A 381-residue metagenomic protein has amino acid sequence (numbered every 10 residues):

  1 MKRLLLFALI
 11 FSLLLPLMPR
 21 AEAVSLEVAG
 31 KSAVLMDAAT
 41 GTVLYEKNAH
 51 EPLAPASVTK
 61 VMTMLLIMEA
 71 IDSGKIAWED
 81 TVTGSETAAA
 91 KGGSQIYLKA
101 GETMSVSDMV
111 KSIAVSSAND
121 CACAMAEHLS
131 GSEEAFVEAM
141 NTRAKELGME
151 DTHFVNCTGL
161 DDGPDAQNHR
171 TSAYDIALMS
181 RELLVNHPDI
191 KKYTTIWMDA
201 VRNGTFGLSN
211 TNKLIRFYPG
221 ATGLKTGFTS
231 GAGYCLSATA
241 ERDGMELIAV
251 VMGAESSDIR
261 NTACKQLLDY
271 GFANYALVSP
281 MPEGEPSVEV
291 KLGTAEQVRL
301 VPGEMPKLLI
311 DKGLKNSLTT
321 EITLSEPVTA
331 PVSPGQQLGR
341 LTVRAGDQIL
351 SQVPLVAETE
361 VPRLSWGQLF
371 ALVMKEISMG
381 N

Functional and structural regions predicted by a protein language model:
M1-F7: Bacterial N-terminal signal peptides that target proteins for export
F7-P16: Bacterial N-terminal signal peptides
A8, T42-V43, E51-A54, M62 (+14 more regions): A broad, structure-centric signal for solvent-exposed, well-ordered loop/edge residues that line or flank functional
P16-S180, L184-H187: Active-site-adjacent loops and short helices of periplasmic peptidoglycan-processing enzymes
M149-E150, P164-N381: Domain-terminus/edge residues, biased toward the C-terminal soluble/receptor-binding domains of extracytoplasmic
